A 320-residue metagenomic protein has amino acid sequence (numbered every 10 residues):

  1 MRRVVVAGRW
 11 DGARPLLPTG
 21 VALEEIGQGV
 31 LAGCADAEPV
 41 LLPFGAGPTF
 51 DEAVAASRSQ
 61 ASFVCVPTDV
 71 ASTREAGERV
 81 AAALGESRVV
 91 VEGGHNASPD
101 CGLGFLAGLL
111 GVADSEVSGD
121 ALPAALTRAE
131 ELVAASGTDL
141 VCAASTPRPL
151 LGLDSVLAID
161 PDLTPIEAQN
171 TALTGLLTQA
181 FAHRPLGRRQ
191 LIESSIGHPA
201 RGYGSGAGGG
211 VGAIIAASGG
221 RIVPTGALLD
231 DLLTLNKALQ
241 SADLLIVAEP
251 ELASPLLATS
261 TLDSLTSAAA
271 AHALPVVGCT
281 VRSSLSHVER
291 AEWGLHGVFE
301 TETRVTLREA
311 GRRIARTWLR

Functional and structural regions predicted by a protein language model:
M1-R320: N-terminal loops that bind phosphate or other acidic moieties and the adjacent beta-alpha structural core
